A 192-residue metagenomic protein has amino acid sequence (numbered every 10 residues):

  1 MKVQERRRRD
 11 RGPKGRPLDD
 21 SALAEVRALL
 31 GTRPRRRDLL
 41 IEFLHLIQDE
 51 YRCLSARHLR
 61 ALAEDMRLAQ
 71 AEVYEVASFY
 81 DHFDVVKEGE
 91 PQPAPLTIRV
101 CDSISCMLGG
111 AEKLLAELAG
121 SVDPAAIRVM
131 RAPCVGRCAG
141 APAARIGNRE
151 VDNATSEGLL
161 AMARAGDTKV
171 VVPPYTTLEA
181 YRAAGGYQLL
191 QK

Functional and structural regions predicted by a protein language model:
M1-K192: Feature of Fe-S/electron-transfer and energy-metabolism proteins that preferentially highlights extended coupling
